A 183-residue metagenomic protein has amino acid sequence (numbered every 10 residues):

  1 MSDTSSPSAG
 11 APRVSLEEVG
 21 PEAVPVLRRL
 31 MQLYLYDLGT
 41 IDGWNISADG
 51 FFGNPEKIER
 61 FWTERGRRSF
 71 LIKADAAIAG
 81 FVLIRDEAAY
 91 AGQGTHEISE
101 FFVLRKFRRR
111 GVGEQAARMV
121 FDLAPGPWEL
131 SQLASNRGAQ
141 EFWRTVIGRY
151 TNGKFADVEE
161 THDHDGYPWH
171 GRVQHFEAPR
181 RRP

Functional and structural regions predicted by a protein language model:
V14-R29, L38-G39: A short beta-loop-alpha structural element at the N-terminal edge of CoA-dependent acyl/N-acetyltransferase catalytic
I41-D42, R60, E64-G66, L83-H96: Conserved acyl-donor/pantetheine-binding loop and adjacent beta-alpha core of acyl/acetyltransferases and related
D42-L71: Active-site rim helix/loop that mediates acceptor-substrate recognition in acyltransferases
R67, P168-E177: Short hydrophobic/aromatic beta-strand or adjacent loop that forms the aromatic wall/cage of a ligand/substrate-binding
L71, A77-D86, E97, F102: Conserved beta-strand in the GNAT
G92-R105, S131: Conserved acetyl-CoA binding element of GNAT-fold acetyltransferases
V103, R109-D122: Conserved acetyl-CoA-binding loop-helix of GNAT-fold acetyltransferases
E129-R144, G148, V158-H162, G166: Conserved beta-strand-loop-alpha-helix junction that forms the acyl-donor binding cleft
